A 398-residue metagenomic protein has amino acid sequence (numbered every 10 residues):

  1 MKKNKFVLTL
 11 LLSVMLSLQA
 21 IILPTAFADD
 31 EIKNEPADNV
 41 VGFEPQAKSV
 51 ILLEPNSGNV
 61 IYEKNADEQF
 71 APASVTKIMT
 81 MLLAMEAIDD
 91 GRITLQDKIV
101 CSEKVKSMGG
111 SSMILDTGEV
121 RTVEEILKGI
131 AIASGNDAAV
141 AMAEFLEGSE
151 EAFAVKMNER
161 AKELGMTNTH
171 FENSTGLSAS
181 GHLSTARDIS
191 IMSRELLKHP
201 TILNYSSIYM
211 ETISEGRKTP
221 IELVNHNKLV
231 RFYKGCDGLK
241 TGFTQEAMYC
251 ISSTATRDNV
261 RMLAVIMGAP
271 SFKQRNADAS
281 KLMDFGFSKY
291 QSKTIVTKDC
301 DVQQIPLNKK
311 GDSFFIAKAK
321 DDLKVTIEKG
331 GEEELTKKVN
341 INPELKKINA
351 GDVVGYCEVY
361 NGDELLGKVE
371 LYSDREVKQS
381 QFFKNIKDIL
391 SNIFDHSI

Functional and structural regions predicted by a protein language model:
K2-F27: Sec-dependent N-terminal signal peptides of Gram-positive bacterial secreted proteins and lipoproteins
K3-N4, P72, V123, Q379-F382 (+1 more regions): Structural motif marking the loop-to-transmembrane transition
V7, E31-A37, V41-F43, A73-S74 (+14 more regions): Mixed-charge, polar/low-complexity N-terminal
P24-P200: Active-site-adjacent loops and short helices of periplasmic peptidoglycan-processing enzymes
M166-T167, S178-L183, R187-I398: Domain-terminus/edge residues, biased toward the C-terminal soluble/receptor-binding domains of extracytoplasmic
